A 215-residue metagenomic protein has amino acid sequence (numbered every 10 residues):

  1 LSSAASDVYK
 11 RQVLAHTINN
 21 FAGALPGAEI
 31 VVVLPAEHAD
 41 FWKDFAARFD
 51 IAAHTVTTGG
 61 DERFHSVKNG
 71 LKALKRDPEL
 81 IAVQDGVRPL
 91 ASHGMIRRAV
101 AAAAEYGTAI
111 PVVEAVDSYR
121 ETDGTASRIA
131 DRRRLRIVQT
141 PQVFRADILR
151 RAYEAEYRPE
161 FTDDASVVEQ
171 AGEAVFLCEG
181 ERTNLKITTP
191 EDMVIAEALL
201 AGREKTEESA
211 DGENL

Functional and structural regions predicted by a protein language model:
L1-A5, Y9: Single conserved hydrophobic/aromatic residue that forms the stacking wall/gate of nucleotide- or nucleobase-binding
S2, A15, F64-K68, H93 (+1 more regions): Glycine-rich phosphate-binding loop at the start of an alpha helix
L14, G70, Q84-D85, E114 (+2 more regions): Residue-level signal for inorganic ion chemistry
L14-P78: Conserved N-terminal catalytic core of the sugar/cofactor nucleotidyltransferase
G23, D163-A165, R182, M193-L215: SAM-dependent methyltransferases
G27, P78, E105-T108, E173 (+1 more regions): Short, high-confidence coil segments that cap the C-terminus of an alpha-helix and link into the following beta-strand
L80-A82: Short aromatic/hydrophobic "clamp" motif used to bind/position activated sugar donors
L90-C178, L215: Conserved core of the sugar-phosphate nucleotidyltransferase
